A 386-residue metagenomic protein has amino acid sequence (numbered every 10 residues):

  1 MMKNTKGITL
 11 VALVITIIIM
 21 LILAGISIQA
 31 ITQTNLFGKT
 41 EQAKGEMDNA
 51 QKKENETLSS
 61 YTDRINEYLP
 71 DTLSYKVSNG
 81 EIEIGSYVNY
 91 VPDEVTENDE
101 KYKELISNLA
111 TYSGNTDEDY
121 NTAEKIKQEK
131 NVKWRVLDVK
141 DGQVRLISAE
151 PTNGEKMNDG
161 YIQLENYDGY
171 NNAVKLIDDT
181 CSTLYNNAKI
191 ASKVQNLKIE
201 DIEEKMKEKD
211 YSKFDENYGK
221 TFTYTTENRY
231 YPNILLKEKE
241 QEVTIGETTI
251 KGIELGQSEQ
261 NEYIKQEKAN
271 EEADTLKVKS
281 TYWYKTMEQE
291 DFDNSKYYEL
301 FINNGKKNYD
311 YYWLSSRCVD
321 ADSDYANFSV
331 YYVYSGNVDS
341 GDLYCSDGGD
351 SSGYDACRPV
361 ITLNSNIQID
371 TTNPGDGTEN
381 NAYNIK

Functional and structural regions predicted by a protein language model:
M1-K3: N-terminal secretory signal peptides that target proteins for export/translocation
K6-I28: N-terminal single-pass transmembrane signal-anchor helix
T9-L13, I17, E46, I126 (+2 more regions): Short, charged/polar micro-motifs that form catalytic or ligand-binding hotspots
L21, G25-Q33, N55, S59: Short hydrophobic alpha-helical membrane-anchoring segments
A30-E54: Aliphatic-rich helix starts adjacent to a transmembrane/signal segment
Q51-L69: Short extracytoplasmic
P70-K386: Collagenous Gly-X-Y triple-helix signature in extracellular proteins
